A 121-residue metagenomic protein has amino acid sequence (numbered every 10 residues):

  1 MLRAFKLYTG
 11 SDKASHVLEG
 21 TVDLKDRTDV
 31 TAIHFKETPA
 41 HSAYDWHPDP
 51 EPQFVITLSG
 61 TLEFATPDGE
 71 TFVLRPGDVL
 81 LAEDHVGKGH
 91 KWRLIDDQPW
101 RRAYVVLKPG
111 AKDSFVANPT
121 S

Functional and structural regions predicted by a protein language model:
M1-T9: Short acidic, Pro/Gly- and aromatic-enriched capping/linker segments at domain boundaries
L18, V22-L24, T31-D49, D84-G87 (+1 more regions): Conserved short histidine dyad/triad with adjacent acidic residue
L24, P67-H85: Short acidic-glycine-tyrosine-enriched beta hairpin
A43-Y44, T61-A65, V79, G110: Short beta-strand segments in beta-sandwich/barrel cores
P48, F54-R75: A short beta-strand-loop-beta hairpin characteristic of the jelly-roll/cupin
R75-P76, R101, P109-F115, S121: Conserved, well-structured core segments that form or line functional sites
L81-H85, I95-K112: A short hydrophobic beta-strand segment most commonly corresponding to one strand of the jelly-roll/cupin
